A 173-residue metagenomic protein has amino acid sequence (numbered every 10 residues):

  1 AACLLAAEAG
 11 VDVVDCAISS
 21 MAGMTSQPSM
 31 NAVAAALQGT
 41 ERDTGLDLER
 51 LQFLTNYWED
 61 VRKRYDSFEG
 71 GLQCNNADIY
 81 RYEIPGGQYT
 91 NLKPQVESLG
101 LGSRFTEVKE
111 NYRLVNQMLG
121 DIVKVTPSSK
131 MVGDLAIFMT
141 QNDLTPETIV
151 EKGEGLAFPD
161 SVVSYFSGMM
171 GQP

Functional and structural regions predicted by a protein language model:
A1-P173: Catalytic cores and adjacent flexible loops of soluble metabolic enzymes that perform enolate/carbanion chemistry on
